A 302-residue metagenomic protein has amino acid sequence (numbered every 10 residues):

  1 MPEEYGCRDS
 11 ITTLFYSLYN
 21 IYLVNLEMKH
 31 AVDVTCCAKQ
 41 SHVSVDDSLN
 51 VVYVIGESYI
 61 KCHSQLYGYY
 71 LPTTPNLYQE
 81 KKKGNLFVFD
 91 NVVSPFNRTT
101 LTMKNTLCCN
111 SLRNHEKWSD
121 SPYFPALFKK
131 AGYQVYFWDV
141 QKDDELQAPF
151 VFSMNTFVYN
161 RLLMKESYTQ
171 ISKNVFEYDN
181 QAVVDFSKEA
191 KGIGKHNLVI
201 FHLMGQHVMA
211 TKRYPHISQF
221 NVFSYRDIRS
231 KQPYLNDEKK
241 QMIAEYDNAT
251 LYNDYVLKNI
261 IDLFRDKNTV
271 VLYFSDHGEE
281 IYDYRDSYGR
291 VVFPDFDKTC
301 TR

Functional and structural regions predicted by a protein language model:
P2-Y53, S58-S230, N268: Active-site-proximal alpha/beta segments of enzymes that process anionic O-linked groups
Y59-I60, L251, G278-E280: A short, conserved beta-strand element in the Rossmann-like catalytic core that flanks the donor/metal-binding loop
S64, I261, D283: Active-site-flanking alpha-helical
G68-P72, T269-R302: Histidine-centered active-site microenvironments of extracellular/periplasmic hydrolases and transferases
M103, Y234, S287-G289: Juxtamembrane/transmembrane-helix boundary motifs at the membrane-water interface
L112-H115, Q170-N174, K239-T250, D254 (+2 more regions): Active-site rim elements
S172, R265, D286: Hydrophobic/aromatic-lined pockets within catalytic cores
V184-K188, Y225-V271: A long, amphipathic alpha-helix that forms part of the scaffold/cap immediately adjacent to metal-dependent active
